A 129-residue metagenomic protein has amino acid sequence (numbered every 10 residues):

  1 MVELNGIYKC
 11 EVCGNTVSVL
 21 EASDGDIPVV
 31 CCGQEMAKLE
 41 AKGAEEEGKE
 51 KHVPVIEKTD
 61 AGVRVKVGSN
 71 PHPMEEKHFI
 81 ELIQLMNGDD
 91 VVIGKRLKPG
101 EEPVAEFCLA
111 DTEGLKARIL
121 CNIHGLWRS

Functional and structural regions predicted by a protein language model:
I7, T16, P28, R118: Residues immediately within or flanking Cys/His clusters that coordinate Zn2+ in small zinc-binding modules
C10-C13, C31, C121: Short cysteine-rich clusters marking metal-coordination/redox-active sites
L20-S23, L39-K42, S129: Short Cys/His-rich "knuckle" micro-motifs
G25-E35: Cysteine-rich micro-motifs
M36-E50: Short metal-binding segments enriched for Cys and/or His
K66-V67, P103-D111: Exposed aromatic-hydrophobic patches
V67-E75: Short amphipathic, basic-aromatic surface patches that mediate peripheral association with negatively charged
N122-S129: Short acidic/polar inter-strand loop motif in beta-rich domains
